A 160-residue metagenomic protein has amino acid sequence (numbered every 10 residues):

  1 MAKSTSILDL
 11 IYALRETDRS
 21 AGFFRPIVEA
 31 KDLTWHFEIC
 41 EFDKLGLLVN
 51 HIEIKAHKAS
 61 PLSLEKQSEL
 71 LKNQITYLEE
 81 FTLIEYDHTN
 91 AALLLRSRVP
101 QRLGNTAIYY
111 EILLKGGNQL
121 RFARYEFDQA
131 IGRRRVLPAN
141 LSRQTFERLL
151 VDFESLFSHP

Functional and structural regions predicted by a protein language model:
M1-I75: Charge-rich, low-complexity N-terminal segments
K3-A21, E80-A92, L137, Q144-T145 (+1 more regions): Short, flexible domain-boundary/linker segments around small modular repeats
D18, E29-K31, F42-D43, I84-A92 (+1 more regions): Short, ordered beta-strand-loop transition motifs
W35-I39, A107-G116, L120-F122, L149: Short, structured motif recognition centered on aromatic/hydrophobic residues
G46-E111: The feature represents the first ordered module of a protein
L47, N105, G117-N118, R133: Intrinsically disordered, low-complexity regions
G104, L114, L137-L141: Short, well-structured alpha-helical patches and their helix-loop capping segments that border functional surfaces
R121-P160: Mixed-charge, glycine-accented linear interaction segment located at domain edges/termini
